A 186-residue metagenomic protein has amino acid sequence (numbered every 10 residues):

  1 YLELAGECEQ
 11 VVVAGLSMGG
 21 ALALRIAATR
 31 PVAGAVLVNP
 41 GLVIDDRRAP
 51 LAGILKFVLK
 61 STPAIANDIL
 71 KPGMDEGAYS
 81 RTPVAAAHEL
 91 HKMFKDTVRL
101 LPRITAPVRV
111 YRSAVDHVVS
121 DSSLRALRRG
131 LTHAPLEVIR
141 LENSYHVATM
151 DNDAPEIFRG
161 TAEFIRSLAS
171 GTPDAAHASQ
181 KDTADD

Functional and structural regions predicted by a protein language model:
Y1-V11: Conserved acidic catalytic loop of the alpha/beta-hydrolase fold
G15-G19, A23: Gly/Ala-rich beta-loop-alpha elbow adjacent to hydrolase catalytic centers
V36-D46: Active-site nucleophile loop of the alpha/beta-hydrolase fold
P83-L101, A106: Active-site nucleophile elbow and catalytic-triad environment of alpha/beta-hydrolase enzymes
I104, V110-R112, D116: Short beta-strand/loop motif that positions the catalytic acidic residue of the alpha/beta-hydrolase fold
A106, S120-R129: Short alpha-helix in the alpha/beta-hydrolase fold that links the catalytic acid
L131-V147: Catalytic histidine neighborhood in serine/cysteine hydrolases with alpha/beta-hydrolase-type architecture
N143-D186: Catalytic active-site module of serine/aspartate enzymes centered on a nucleophile-bearing elbow/loop
